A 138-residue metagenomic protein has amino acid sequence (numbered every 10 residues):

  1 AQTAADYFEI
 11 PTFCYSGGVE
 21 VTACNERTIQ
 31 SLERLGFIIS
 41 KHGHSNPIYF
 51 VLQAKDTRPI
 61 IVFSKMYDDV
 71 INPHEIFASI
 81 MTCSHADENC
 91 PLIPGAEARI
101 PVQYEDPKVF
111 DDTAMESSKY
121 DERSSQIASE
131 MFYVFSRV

Functional and structural regions predicted by a protein language model:
A1-V138: Short polar/charged helix/loop
